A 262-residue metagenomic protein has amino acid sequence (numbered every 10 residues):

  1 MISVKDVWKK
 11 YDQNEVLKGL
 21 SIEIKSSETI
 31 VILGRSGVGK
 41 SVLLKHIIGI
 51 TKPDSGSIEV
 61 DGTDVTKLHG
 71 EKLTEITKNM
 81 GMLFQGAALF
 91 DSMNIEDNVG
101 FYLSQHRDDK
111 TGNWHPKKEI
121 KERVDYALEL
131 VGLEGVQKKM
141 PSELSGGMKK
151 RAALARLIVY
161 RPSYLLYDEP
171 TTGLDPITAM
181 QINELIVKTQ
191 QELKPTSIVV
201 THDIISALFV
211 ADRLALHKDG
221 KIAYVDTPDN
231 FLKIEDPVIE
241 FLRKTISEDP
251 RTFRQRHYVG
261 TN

Functional and structural regions predicted by a protein language model:
I48: Helix-to-loop junction immediately C-terminal to a conserved catalytic motif
D64, R107, N113-G135: Conserved ABC ATPase "signature" region
M140-L144, M148: Conserved ABC ATPase signature
R161: Conserved catalytic motifs of ABC-family nucleotide-binding domains
L165-D168: Catalytic Walker B motif of ABC-type/P-loop ATPase nucleotide-binding domains
P176-T178: Helix N-cap at the start of a conserved alpha-helix in ABC-type nucleotide-binding domains
M180-E192: Helical segment within the ABC ATPase nucleotide-binding domain
